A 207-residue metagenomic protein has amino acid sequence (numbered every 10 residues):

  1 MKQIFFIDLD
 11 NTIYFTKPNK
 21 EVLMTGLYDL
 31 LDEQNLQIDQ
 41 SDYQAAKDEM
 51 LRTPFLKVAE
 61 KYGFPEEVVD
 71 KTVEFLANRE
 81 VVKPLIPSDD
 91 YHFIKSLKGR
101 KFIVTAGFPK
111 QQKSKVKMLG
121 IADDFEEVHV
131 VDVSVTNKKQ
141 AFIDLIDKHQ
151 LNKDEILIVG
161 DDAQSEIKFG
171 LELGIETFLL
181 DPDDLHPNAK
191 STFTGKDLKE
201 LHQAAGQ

Functional and structural regions predicted by a protein language model:
M1-Q3, F102, F108-Q207: Asp-based, Mg2+/Mn2+-dependent phosphohydrolase catalytic module
M1-Q40: Active-site neighborhood of HAD-like aspartate-dependent phosphohydrolases
K20-Y28, L51-L56, P109: An amphipathic alpha-helix signature
L30-Q34, A45-R79: A metal-dependent, Asp-based hydrolase signature
L36-Q40, V68, F125: Solvent-exposed loop/turn and edge beta-strand elements of beta-rich ligand-binding domains
Y43-K47, A59-Y62, D89-K98, P187 (+1 more regions): Alpha-helix C-terminal capping segments
A46-E49, V82-K83, S134-T136: Acidic-and-aromatic substrate-binding clefts and catalytic sites of carbohydrate-active enzymes
N78-I103, K139-Q140: Short, acidic loop-to-helix structural element flanking the phosphoryl-transfer center in phosphate-processing enzymes
